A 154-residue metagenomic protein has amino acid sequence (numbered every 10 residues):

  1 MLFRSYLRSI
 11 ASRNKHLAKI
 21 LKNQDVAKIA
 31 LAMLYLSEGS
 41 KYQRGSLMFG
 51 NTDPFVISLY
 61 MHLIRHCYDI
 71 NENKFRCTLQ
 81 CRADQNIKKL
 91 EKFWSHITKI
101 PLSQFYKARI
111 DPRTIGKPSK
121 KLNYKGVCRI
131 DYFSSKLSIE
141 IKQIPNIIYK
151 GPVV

Functional and structural regions predicted by a protein language model:
S5-Y6: Conserved functional micro-motifs across diverse proteins
I10-N71, K142-V153: Intein-associated homing endonuclease modules of the LAGLIDADG/DOD-type, together with closely related HINT-family
F49, T78-R82: Conserved short loop/turn motifs at secondary-structure junctions
N73-C77: Residue-level recognition of the N-termini of beta-strands and the immediately preceding loop/turn
C81-V154: C-terminal regulatory/effector modules of DNA-binding transcriptional regulators
